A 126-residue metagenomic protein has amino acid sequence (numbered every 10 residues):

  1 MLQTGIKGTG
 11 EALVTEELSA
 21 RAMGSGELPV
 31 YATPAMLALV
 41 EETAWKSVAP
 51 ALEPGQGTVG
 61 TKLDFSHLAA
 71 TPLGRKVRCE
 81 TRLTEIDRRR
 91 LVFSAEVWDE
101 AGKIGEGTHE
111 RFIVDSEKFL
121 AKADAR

Functional and structural regions predicted by a protein language model:
M1-A32: Catalytic strand-loop segment that frames the active site of acyl-thioester-processing enzymes
L2-T9, I86-F93, D99-R126: C-terminal binding/interaction regions
V14-E16, H67, I113: Hydrophobic residues in beta-strands and at strand termini
E27-A35, V92, V114: Residues at secondary-structure transition points
W45-R78: Hydrophobic beta-strand-centered segment that forms part of the acyl-chain substrate-binding groove
F65-E100: Hydrophobic beta-sheet segments that form the core/acyl-binding groove of ACP/CoA-dependent acyl-chain-processing
